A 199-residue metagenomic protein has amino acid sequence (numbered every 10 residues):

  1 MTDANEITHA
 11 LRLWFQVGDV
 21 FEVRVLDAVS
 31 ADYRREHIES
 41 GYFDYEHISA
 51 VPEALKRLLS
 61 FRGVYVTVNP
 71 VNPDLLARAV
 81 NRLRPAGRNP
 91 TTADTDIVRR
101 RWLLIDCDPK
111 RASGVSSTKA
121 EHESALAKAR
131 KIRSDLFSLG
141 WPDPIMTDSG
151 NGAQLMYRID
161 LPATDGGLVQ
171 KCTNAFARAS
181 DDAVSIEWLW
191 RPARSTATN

Functional and structural regions predicted by a protein language model:
M1-N151, R158-D181: Signature for HUH/AEP ssDNA processing cores
N174-N199: Flexible helix-coil linker/hinge segments at domain or subdomain boundaries
